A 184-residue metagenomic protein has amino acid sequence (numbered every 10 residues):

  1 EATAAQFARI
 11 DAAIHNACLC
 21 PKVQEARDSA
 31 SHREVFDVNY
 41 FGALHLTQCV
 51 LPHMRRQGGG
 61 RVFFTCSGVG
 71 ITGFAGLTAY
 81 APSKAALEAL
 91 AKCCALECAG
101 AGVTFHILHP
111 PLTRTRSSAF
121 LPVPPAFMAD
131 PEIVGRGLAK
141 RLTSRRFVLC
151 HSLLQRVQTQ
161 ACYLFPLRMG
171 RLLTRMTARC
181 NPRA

Functional and structural regions predicted by a protein language model:
E1-A8: Conserved amphipathic alpha-helix within the SDR
L19-R33, G76: Conserved mid-core segment of classical short-chain dehydrogenase/reductases
T47, S83: Active-site helix of classical SDR
P52, L96-E97: Alpha-helical segment proximal to the catalytic Tyr-Lys
S67: Residue(s) in the substrate-gating loop at a strand-loop-helix junction that position the organic substrate next
G73-A81, C93, L121: Active-site loop-to-helix junction immediately N-terminal to the catalytic Tyr of the SDR YXXXK motif in Rossmann-fold
I107, V123-Q160: C-terminal helical subdomain
